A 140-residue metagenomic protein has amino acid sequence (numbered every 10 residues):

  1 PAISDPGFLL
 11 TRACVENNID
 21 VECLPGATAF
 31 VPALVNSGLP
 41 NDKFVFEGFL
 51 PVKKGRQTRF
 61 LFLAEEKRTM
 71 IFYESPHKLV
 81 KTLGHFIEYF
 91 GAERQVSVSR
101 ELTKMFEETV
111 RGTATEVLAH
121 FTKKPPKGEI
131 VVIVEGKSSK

Functional and structural regions predicted by a protein language model:
P1, D20, A33, E66-T69 (+2 more regions): A general structural-boundary detector
P1-A2, P51-V52, K78, M105: Glycine-/small-residue-rich active-site loops that bind phosphorylated ligands and cofactors
P1-I3, C23-F30, G84-A92: Short low-complexity stretches enriched in small and charged residues
S4-F8, Q57, V80-L83, R111: Conserved strand-to-helix beginnings and helix N-cap segments that scaffold or border functional pockets
D5, L9-E66: Class I SAM-dependent methyltransferase SAM-binding "motif I" and its flanking Rossmann-like core
R68-K140: A contiguous loop/helix-start segment that scaffolds small-molecule binding in enzyme catalytic cores
